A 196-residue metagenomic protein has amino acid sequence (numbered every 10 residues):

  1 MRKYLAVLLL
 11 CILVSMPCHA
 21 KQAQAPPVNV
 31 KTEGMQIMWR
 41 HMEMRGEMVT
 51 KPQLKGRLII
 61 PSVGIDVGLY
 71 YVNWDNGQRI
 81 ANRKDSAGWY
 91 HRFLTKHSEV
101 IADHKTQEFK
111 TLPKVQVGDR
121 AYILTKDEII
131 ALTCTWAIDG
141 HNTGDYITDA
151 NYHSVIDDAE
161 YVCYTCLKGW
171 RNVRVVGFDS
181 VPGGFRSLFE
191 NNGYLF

Functional and structural regions predicted by a protein language model:
R2-A20: Sec-dependent N-terminal signal peptides of Gram-positive bacterial secreted proteins and lipoproteins
K21-F196: Solvent-exposed, non-transmembrane regions of membrane-associated and secreted proteins
